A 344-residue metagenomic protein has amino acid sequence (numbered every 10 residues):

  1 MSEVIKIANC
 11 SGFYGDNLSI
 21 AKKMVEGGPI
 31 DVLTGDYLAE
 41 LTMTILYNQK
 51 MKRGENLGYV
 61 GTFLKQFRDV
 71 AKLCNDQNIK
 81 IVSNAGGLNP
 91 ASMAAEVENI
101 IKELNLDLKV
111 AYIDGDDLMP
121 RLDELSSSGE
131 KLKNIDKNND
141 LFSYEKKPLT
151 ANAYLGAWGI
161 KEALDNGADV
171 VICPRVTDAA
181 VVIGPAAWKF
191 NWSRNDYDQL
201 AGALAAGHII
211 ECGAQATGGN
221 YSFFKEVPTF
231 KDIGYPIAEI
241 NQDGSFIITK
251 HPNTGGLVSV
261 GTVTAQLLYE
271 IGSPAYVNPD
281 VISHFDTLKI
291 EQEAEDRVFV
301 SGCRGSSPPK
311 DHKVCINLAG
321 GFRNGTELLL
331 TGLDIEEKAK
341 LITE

Functional and structural regions predicted by a protein language model:
M1-K23: N-terminal amphipathic/basic leader segments beginning at the initiator methionine
S2-E3, L41-N56, N75, L118-K146: Gly-rich Lys/Arg/Thr-decorated short loops/hinges at beta-loop-alpha junctions or inter-strand turns that position
F13-Y14, A39-L41, A85-A94, R175-V181: Gly/Ser/Thr-rich loops at beta-strand to alpha-helix junctions that form or flank small-molecule/cofactor-binding
G28-Y47: N-terminal glycine-rich anion-binding loops that anchor highly charged ligand groups
K102-L118, V182-P228: Catalytic or ion-translocation cores adjacent to nucleophile or general acid/base/metal-coordination motifs in diverse
P148-P174: Active-site/ligand-binding-proximal alpha/beta "capping" segment
D198-G302: A conserved active-site cap/scaffold subdomain adjacent to cofactor or substrate pockets
I290-E344: C-terminal catalytic subdomain
